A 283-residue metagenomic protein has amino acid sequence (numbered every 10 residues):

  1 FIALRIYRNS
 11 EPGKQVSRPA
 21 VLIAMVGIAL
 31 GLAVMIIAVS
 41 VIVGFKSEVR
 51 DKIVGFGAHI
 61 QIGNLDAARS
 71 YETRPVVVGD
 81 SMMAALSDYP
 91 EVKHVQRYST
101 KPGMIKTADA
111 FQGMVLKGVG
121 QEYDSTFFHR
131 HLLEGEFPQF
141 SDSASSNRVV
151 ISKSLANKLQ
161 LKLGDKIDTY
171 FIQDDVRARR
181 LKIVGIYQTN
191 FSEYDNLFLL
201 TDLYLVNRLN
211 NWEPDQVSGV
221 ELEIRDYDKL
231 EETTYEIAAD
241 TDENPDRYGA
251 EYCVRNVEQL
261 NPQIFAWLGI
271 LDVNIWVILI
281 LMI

Functional and structural regions predicted by a protein language model:
F1-L32: N-terminal Sec/SRP start-transfer signal
E11-L22, T233-E236, D240-I283: Peri-transmembrane interface segments
P19-A20, A33-A58: Alpha-helical transmembrane segments
L30-V41, K229, L279-I283: Hydrophobic alpha-helical membrane-associated segments
K46-D80: Membrane-interface junction motifs in transport/secretion proteins
I60, A156, D215-A238, C253: A short beta-strand structural signal in non-transmembrane regions
D66-T73, Q188-N190, L222-E231, V257-N261: Structural beta->alpha junctions
P75-V76, D80-D215: A structural signal for hydrophobic secondary-structure junctions, strongest on transmembrane helix-loop-helix units
